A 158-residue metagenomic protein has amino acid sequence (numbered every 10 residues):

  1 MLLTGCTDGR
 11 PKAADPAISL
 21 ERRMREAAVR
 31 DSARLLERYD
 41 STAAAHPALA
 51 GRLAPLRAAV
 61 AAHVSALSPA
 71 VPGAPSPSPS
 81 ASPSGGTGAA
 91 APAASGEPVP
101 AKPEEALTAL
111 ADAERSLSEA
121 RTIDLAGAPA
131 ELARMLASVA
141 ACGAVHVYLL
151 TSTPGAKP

Functional and structural regions predicted by a protein language model:
L2-P158: All-alpha RGS (Regulator of G-protein Signaling) helical domain and cognate RGS-like helical scaffolds
